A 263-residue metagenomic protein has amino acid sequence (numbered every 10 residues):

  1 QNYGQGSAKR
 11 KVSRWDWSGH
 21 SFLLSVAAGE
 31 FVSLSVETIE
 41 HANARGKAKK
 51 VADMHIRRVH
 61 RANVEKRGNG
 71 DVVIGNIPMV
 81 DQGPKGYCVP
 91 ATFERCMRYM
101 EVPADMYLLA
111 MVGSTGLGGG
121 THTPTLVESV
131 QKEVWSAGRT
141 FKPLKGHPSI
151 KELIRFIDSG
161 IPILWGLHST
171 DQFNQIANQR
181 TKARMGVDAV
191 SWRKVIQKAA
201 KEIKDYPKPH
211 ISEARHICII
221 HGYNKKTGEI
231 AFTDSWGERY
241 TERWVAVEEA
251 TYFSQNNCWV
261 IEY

Functional and structural regions predicted by a protein language model:
Q1-S7, N178-K182: Long, charged/polar, surface-exposed segments that mediate recognition or autoinhibition
G6-R14, G160-I163, G228-I230: Short, hydrophobic/aromatic-rich segments at coil-to-beta transitions
K9-S136, K201, I211: Active-site-adjacent structural segments surrounding the nucleophilic cysteine of cysteine proteases and isopeptidases
D16, G29-N69, R184, V190-I217 (+1 more regions): Noncatalytic regulatory segments and standalone regulatory/sensor domains
H20-L24, H41-K49, I150-K151, D171-I176 (+1 more regions): Short, surface-exposed beta-strand/loop "edge" segments at domain boundaries and coil↔beta transitions
G83-G86, E94-R95, S114-G120, P148-S149 (+3 more regions): Solvent-exposed loop/turn segments at secondary-structure junctions within structured extracellular/periplasmic domains
Y87-V89, I163-G166, I219, I230-T233: Structural recognition of the beta-strand scaffold that forms the well-ordered cores of secreted hydrolase catalytic
G120-K225, E262: Predominantly the structural core of cysteine protease catalytic domains
